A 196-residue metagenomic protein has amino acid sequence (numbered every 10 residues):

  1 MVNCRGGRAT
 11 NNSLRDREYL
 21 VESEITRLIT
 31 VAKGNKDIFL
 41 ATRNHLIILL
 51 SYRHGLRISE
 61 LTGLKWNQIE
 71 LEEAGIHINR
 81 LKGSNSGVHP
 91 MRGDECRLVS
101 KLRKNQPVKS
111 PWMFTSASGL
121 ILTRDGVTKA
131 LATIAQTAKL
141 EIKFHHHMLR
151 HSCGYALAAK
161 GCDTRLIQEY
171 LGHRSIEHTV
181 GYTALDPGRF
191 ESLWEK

Functional and structural regions predicted by a protein language model:
M1-K196: Conserved catalytic core of the tyrosine transesterase superfamily
